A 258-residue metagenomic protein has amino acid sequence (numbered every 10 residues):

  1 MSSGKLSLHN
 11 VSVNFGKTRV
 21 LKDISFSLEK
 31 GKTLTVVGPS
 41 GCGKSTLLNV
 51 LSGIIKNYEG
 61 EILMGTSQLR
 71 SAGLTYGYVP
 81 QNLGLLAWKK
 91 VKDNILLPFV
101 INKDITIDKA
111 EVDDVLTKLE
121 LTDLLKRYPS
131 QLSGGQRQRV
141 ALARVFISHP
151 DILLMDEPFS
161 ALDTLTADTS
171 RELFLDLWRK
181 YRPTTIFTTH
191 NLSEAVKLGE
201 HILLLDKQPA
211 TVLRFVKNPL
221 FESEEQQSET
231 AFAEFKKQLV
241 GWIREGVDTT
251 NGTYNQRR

Functional and structural regions predicted by a protein language model:
V37-P39: The feature captures the beta-strand-to-loop junction immediately N-terminal to the Walker
S52: Helix-to-loop junction immediately C-terminal to a conserved catalytic motif
G60-L74: Conserved ABC transporter NBD signature motif
K92-V100, K217: Short helical segment in ABC ATPase nucleotide-binding domains corresponding to the A-loop/adjacent helical element
T106-L124: Conserved ABC ATPase "signature" region
Y128-L132, Q136: Conserved ABC ATPase signature
I147-D151: A short, proline-enriched helix->beta-strand linker immediately N-terminal to the Walker B motif in ABC-type P-loop
